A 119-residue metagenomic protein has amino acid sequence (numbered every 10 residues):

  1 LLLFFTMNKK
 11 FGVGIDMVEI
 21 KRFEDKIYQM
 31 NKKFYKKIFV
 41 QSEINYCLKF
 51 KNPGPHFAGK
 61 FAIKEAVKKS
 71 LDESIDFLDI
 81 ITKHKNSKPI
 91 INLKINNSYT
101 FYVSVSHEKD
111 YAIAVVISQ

Functional and structural regions predicted by a protein language model:
L3-Q119: Core catalytic alpha/beta fold that binds nucleotide/phospho-ligands
